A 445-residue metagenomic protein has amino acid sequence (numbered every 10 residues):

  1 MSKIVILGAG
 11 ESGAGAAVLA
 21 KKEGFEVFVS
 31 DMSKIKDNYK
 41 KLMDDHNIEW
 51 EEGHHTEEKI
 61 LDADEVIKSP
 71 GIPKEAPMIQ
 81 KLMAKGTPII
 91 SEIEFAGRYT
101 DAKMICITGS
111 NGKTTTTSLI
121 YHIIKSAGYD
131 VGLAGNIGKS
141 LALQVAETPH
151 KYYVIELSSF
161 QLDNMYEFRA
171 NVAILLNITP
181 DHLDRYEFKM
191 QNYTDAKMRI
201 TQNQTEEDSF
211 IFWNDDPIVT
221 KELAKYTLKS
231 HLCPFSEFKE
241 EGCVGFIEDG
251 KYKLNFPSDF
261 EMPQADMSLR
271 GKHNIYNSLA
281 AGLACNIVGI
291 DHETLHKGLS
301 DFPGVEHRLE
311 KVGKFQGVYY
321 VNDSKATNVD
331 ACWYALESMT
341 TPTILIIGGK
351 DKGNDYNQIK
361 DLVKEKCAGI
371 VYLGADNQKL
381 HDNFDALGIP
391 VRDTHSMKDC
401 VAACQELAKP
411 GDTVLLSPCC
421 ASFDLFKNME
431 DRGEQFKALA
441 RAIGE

Functional and structural regions predicted by a protein language model:
M1-S91, F95, R270, D382 (+1 more regions): N-terminal leader/targeting and accessory segments in enzymes
S2, K21-K22, E58-L61, P70-N214 (+3 more regions): Phosphate-binding loop of NTP-binding sites
K3, G15-E23, D130, M262-A368: Nucleotide phosphate-binding/pyrophosphate-handling subdomain across enzymes that bind or process nucleotide phosphates
E11, P73, N111-T115, I275 (+2 more regions): Residue-level detector of alpha-helix initiation sites
A20, V66, I107, N136 (+11 more regions): Residue-level signal for inorganic ion chemistry
E26-M32, F210-N214, I346-I347, K366-A375: Short internal beta-strands
Y39-K41, N357-D412: C-terminal helical cap/extension that packs against the catalytic core of soluble nucleotide-cofactor enzymes
E51-H54, I90-E94, T227-I247, H296-S300 (+2 more regions): Beta-strand->loop->alpha-helix junctions that form or flank phosphate-binding loops in nucleotide-handling enzymes
